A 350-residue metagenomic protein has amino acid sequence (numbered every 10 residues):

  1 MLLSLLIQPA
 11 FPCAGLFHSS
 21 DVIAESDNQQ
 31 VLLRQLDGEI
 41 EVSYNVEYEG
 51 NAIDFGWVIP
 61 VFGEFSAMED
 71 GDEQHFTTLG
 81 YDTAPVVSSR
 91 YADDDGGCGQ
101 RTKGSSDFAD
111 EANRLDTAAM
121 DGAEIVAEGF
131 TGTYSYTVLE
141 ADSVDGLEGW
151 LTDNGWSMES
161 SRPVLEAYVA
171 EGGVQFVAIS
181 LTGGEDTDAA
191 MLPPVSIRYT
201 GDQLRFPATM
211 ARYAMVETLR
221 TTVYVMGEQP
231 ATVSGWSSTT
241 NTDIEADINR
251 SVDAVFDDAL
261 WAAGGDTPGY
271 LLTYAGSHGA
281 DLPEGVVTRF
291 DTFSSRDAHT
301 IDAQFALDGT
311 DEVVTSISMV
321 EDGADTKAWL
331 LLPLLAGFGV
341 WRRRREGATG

Functional and structural regions predicted by a protein language model:
M1-Q8: Bacterial N-terminal signal peptides
F11-S26, M158-L330, G339-R343: Accessory, solvent-exposed terminal regions and/or long lumenal/extracellular loops of proteins
H18-R34, E111-D121, A127: Short, compositionally biased low-complexity segments enriched in polar/charged residues
R34-A92, L147-G172: Surface-exposed, glycine/proline- and aromatic-rich loop segments on solvent-exposed faces across compartments
E41, T133-E140: Short hydrophobic-aromatic micro-motifs
E69-T131: A cross-kingdom signal targeting lumenal/periplasmic-facing segments of multi-pass membrane and secretory-pathway
A112-G122, V126, E140-S180: Covalent nucleotidyltransferase core used to form phosphodiester bonds in nucleic acids
E346-G350: Cytoplasmic C-terminal tails of single-pass
